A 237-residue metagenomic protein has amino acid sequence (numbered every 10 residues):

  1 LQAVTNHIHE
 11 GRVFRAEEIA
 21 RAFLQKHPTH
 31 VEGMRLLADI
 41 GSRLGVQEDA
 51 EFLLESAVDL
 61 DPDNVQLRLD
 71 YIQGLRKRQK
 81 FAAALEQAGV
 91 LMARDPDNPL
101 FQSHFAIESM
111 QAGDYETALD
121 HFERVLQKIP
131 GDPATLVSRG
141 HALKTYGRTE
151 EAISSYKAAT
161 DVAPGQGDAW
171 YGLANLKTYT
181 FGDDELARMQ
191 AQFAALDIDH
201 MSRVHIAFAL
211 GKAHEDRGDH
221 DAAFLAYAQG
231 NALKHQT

Functional and structural regions predicted by a protein language model:
L1-T237: Alpha-helical solenoid repeat scaffolds of the TPR/TPR-like class and their adjacent stem/linker regions that mediate
